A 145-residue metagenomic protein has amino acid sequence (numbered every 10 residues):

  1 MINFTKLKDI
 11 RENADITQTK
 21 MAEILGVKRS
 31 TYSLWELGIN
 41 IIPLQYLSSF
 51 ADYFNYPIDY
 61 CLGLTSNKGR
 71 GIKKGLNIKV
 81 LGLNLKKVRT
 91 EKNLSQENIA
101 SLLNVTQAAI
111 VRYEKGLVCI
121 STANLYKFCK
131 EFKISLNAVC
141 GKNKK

Functional and structural regions predicted by a protein language model:
M1-N13, K68-E91: A short, Lys/Arg-rich alpha-helix, primarily the initiator
L7, I41-L44, L85, Q96 (+1 more regions): Short, structured motif recognition centered on aromatic/hydrophobic residues
E12, E23, D52, T90 (+2 more regions): Alpha-helical residues within the helix-turn-helix
D15-S33, L37, N93-R112: Short alpha-helical DNA-recognition segment
Q45-Y60, A123-A138: DNA major-groove recognition helix of helix-turn-helix/homeodomain DNA-binding modules
Y60-G69, A138-K145: Short amphipathic recognition helices of helix-turn-helix/homeodomain-type DNA-binding modules
